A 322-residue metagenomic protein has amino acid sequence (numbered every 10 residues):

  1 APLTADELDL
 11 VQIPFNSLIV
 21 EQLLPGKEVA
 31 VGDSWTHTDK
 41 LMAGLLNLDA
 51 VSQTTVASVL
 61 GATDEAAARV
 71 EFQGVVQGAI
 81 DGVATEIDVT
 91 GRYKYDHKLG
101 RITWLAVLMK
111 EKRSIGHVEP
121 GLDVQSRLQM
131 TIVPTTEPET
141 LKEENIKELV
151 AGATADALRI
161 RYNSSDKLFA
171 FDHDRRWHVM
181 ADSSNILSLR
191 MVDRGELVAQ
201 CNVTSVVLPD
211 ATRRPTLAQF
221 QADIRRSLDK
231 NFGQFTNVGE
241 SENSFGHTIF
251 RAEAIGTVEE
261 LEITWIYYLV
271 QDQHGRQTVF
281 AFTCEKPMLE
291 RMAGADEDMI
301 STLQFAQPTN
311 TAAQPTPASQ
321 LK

Functional and structural regions predicted by a protein language model:
A1-D182, S188, E196, V207 (+5 more regions): Signature of exported/secreted
H37-T38, I249, R276-V279: Glycine-rich, often proline-containing surface loops adjacent to acidic residues and nearby aromatics that form
M42-A43, V76-G78, G256-E260, E285-M288: Solvent-exposed loop/turn segments at secondary-structure junctions within structured extracellular/periplasmic domains
G152-R159, F232-Q234, A254, T309-K322: Gram-negative outer-membrane assembly/targeting C-terminal domains
L168, A211-Q219, K286, E290-E297: Soluble non-cytosolic domains of exported or imported proteins
R190-F220: A short acidic-to-branched-hydrophobic micro-motif
Q219-Q273: Signature of long, low-cysteine stretches enriched in small and polar/charged residues
E259-K322: Non-catalytic C-terminal interaction regions
